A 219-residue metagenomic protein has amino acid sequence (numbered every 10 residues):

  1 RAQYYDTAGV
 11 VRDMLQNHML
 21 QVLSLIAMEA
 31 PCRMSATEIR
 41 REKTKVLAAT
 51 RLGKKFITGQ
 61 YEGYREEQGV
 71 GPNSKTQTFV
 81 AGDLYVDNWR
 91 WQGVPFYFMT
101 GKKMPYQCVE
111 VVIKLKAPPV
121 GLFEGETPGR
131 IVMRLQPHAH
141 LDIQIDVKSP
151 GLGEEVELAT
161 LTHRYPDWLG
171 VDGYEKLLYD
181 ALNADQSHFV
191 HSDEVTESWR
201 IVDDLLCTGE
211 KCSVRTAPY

Functional and structural regions predicted by a protein language model:
R1-Y219: Secretory/organelle targeting and membrane-embedding segments
